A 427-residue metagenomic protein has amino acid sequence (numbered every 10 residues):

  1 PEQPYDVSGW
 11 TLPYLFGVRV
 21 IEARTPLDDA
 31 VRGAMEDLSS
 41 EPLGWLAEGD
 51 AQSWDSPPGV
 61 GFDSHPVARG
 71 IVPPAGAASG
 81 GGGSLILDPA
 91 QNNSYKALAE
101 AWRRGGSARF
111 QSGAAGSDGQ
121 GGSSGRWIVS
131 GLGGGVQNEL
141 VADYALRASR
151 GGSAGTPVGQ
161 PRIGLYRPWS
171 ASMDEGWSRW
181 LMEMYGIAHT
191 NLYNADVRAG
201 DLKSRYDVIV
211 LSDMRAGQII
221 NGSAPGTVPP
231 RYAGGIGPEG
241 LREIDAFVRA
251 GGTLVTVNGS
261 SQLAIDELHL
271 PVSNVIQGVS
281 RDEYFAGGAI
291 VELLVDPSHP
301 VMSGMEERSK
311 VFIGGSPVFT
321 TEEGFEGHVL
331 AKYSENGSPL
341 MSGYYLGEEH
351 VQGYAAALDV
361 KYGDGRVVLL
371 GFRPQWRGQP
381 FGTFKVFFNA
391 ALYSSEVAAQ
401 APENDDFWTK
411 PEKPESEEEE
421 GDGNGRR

Functional and structural regions predicted by a protein language model:
P1-R427: Intrinsic-disorder/low-complexity accessory segments
